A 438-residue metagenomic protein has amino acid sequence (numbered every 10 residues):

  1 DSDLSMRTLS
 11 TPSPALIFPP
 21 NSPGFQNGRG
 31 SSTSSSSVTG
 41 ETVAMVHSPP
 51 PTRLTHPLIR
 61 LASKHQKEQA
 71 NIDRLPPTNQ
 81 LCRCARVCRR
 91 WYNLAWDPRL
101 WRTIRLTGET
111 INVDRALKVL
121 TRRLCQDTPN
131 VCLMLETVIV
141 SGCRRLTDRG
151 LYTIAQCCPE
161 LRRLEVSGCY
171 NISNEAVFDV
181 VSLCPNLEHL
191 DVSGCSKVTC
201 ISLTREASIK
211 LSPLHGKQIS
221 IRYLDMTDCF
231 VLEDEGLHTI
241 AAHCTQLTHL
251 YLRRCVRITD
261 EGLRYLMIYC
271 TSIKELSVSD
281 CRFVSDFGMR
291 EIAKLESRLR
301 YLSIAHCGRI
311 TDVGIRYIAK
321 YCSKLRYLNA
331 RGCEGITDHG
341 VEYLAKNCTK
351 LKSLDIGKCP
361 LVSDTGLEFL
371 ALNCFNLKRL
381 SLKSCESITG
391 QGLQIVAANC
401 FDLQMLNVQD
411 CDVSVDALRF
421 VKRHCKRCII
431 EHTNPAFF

Functional and structural regions predicted by a protein language model:
D1-E68, F437-F438: CRL adaptor-proximal regions
H47, T55, I59, L106-C157: F-box-proximal linker/hinge
Q69-L81, P98-R99: The Skp1-binding helix-loop-helix core of N-terminal F-box domains in SCF E3 ubiquitin ligase adaptors
L81-P98: Short helix-loop-helix/strand-helix junction enriched in hydrophobic and basic residues
I104-L106, L133-S141, R162-S167, L190-S193 (+9 more regions): Conserved hydrophobic beta-strand positions in leucine-rich repeat
T110-L117, R144-R149, Y170-E175, S196-T204 (+9 more regions): Short, solvent-exposed loop/turn at the beta-strand->alpha-helix junction within individual leucine-rich repeat
K118-R123, L151-C157, V177-C184, C200-K217 (+8 more regions): A structural signal for leucine-rich repeat
N373-F438: C-terminal interaction modules of eukaryotic adaptor/scaffold proteins
